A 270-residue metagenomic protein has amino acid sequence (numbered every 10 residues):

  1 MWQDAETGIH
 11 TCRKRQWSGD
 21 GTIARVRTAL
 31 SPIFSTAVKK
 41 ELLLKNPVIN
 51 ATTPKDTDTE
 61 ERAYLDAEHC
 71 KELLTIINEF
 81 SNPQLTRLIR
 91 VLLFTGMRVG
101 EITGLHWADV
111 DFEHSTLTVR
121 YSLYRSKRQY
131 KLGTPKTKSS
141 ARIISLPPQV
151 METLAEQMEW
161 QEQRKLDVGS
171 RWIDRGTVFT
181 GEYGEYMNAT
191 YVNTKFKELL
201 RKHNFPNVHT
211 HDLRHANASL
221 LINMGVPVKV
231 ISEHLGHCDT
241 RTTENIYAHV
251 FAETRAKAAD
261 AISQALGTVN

Functional and structural regions predicted by a protein language model:
W2-T28, K39, L43-L105, F112-E113 (+4 more regions): Basic, Lys/Arg- and aromatic-enriched nucleic-acid-binding interface segment
Q16, D20, T75-T86, T95 (+4 more regions): Short, basic (Lys/Arg/His-rich) helix/loop patches that form interaction surfaces in the mid-to-C-terminal regions
T28, P32, T75, P148 (+5 more regions): Generic recognition of well-ordered alpha-helical segments within structured catalytic/regulatory domains
S31-F34, V38, F251, R255: C-terminal flanking helix
D56-T57, L123, M151, L235-A261: Catalytic-site neighborhood detector that most strongly recognizes the C-terminal catalytic loop/helix of tyrosine
E79, H114, K127-V150, E156 (+6 more regions): C-terminal secondary-structure termini that scaffold catalytic or DNA-interacting sites
G104-V110, S232-C238, A248: A short, basic/aromatic helix-end/turn motif that makes direct DNA contacts
